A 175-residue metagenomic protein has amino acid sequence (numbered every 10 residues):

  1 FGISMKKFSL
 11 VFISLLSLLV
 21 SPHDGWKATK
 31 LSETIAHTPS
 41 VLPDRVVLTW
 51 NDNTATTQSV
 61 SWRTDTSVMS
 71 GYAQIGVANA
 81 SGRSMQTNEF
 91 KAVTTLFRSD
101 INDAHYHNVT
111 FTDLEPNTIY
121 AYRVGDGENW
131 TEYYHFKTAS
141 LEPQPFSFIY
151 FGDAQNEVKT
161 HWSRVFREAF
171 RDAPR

Functional and structural regions predicted by a protein language model:
F1-S4: Short, Lys/Arg-enriched N-terminal segments with co-localized hydrophobic residues within the first ~10-30 amino acids
K6-I13: Sec-dependent signal peptide recognition, specifically the positively charged N-region followed immediately by
K7, S21-D24, Y106: A composition-driven signal for long, intrinsically disordered, charge-rich low-complexity tracts
S14-S21: Hydrophobic h-region of N-terminal signal peptides that target proteins for export in Gram-negative bacteria
W26-R175: Divalent metal-dependent phosphoesterase catalytic cores across multiple superfamilies
